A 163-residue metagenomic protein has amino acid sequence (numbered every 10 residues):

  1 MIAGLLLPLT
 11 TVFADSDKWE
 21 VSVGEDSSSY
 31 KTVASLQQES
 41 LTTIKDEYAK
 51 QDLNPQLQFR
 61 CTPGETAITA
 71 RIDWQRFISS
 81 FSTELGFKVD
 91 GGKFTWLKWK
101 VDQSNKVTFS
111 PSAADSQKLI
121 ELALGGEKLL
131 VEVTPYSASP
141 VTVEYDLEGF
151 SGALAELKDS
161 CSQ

Functional and structural regions predicted by a protein language model:
M1-P8: Bacterial N-terminal signal peptides
F13-Q163: A generic "folded-domain core" signal
